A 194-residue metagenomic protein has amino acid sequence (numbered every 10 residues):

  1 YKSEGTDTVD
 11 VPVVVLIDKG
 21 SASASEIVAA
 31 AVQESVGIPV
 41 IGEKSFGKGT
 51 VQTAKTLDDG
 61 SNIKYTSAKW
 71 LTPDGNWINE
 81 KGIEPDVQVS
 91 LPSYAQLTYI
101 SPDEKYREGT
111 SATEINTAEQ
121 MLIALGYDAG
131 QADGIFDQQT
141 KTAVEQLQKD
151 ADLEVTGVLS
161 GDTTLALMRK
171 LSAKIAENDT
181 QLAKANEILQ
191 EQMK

Functional and structural regions predicted by a protein language model:
Y1-K194: C-terminal "post-core" interaction segments
